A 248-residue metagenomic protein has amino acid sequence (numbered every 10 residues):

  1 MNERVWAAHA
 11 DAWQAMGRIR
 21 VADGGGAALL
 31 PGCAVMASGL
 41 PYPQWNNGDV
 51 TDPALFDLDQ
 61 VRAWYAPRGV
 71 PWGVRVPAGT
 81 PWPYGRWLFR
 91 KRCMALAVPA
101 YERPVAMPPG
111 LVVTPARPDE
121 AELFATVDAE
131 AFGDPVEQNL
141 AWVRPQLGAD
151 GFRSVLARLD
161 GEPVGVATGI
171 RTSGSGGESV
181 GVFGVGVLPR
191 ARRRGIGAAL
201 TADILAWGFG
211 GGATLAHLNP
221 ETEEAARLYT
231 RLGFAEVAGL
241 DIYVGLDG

Functional and structural regions predicted by a protein language model:
M1-P67, G73, T80: N-terminal charged segments
G17-A28, Y84-R90, V112-P115, A235-E236: Short secondary-structure junctions
T51-R117, Y243-G245: Acyl-donor-binding surface of acyltransferase catalytic domains
L55-R62, F183-P189, R193-G210, R231: Conserved acetyl-CoA-binding loop-helix of GNAT-fold acetyltransferases
R68-G69, V127-Q138: Helix-loop element at the rim of GNAT/NAT acetyltransferase active sites that forms part of the acceptor-substrate
R68-P77, G208-E221: Conserved GNAT acetyl-CoA-binding A-motif
G79-L88, A198, T222-G239, L246: Conserved active-site alpha-helix within GNAT-family acetyltransferase domains
P135-R190: A conserved beta-strand-loop-helix scaffold within acyl/acetyltransferase catalytic domains
